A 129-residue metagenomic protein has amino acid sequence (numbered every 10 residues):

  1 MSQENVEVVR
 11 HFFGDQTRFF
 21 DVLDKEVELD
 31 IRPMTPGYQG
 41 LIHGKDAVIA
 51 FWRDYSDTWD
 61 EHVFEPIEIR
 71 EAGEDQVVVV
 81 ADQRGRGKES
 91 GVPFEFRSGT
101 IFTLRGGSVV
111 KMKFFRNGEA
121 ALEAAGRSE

Functional and structural regions predicted by a protein language model:
M1-E28, S128: Short acidic-aromatic low-complexity motifs
E4-N5, D24-D75: A solvent-exposed, acidic/Ser-Thr-rich amphipathic alpha-helical stretch
F19-E26, A72-D75, F102-V109: Short, solvent-exposed coil/turn segments at beta-strand boundaries
L23, A81-G85, R116: Short beta-strand segments enriched in hydrophobic/aromatic residues within well-folded beta-rich domains
V63-E65, P93-T100: Short, surface-exposed coil-to-beta transition loops
G73-Q83: A short hydrophobic beta-strand element
G85-E95: Short, cysteine-centered beta-strand-loop-beta hairpins and adjacent loop/turn segments enriched in charged/polar
G99-E123: Short beta-strand edge/turn micro-motifs at domain boundaries
